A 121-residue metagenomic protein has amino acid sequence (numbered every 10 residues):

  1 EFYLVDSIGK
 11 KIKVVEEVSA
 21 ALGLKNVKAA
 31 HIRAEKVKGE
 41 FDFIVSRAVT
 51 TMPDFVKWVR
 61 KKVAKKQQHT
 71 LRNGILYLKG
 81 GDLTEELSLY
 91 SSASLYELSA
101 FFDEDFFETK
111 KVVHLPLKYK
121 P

Functional and structural regions predicted by a protein language model:
E1-F2, K62-T70: Conserved S-adenosyl-L-methionine
E1-S46, V56: Conserved SAM/SAH cofactor-binding pocket of Class I
L24, T70, S92-A93: Short, well-ordered coil/turn elements that cap or connect secondary structure elements
I32, V59, L78-G81: Non-DNA-binding regulatory cores of transcription-related proteins, predominantly C-terminal effector-binding
A48-T51, L83: Short glycine-rich anion-binding loops that position phosphate/pyrophosphate groups of nucleotides and phosphorylated
M52-V63: A short, conserved alpha-helix within the catalytic core of class I
K66-T84: Conserved beta-strand signature within the Rossmann-like core of class I S-adenosyl-L-methionine
D82-P121: Active-site capping/gating segments
